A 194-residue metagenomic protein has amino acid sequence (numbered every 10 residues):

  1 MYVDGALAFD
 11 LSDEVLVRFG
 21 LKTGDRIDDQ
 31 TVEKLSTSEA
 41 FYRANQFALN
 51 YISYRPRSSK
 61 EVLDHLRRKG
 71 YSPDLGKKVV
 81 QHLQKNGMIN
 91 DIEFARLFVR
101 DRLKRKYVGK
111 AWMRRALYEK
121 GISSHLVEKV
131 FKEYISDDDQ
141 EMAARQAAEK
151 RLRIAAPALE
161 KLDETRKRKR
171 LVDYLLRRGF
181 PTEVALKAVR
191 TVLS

Functional and structural regions predicted by a protein language model:
M1-S194: An alpha-helical, amphipathic repeat domain used for nucleic-acid recognition, typified by the mTERF helical solenoid
